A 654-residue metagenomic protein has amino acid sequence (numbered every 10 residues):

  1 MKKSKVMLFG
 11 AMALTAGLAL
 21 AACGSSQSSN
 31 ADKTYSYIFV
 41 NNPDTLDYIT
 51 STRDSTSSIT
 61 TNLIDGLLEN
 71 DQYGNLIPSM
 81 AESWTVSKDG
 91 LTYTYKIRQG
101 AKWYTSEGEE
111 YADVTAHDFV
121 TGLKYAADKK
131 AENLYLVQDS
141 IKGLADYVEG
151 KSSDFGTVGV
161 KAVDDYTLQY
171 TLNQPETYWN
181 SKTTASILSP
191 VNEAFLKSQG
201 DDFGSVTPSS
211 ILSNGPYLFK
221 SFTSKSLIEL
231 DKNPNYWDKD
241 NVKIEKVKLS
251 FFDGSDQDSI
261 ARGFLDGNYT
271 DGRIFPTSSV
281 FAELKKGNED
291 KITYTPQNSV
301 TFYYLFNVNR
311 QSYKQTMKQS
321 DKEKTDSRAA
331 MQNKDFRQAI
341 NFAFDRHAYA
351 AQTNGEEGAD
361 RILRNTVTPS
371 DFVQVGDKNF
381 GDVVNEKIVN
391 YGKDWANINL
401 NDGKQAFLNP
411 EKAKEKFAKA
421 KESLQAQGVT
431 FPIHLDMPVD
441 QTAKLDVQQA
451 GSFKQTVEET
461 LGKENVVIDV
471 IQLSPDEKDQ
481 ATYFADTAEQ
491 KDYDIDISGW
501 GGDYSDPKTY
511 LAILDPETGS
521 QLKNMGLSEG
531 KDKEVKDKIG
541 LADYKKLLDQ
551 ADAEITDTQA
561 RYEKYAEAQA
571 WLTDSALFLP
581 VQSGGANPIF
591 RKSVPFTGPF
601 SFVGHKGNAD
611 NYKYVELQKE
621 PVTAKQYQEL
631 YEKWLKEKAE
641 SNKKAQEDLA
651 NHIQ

Functional and structural regions predicted by a protein language model:
I38-K88, L212: N-terminal lobe/hinge region of extracytoplasmic solute-binding protein
E82-L136, G263, D326-Q332, R337: Aromatic- and charge-enriched surface segment that lines or borders ligand/interaction sites
A116-F119, Q169, E245-K246, S299-D377 (+4 more regions): Alpha-helical secondary-structure segments
D118, Y125-F195: Surface-exposed binding/hinge segments that line and control ligand-binding clefts or catalytic entry sites
F155, Y166, L172-K248, D258-S259 (+1 more regions): Gly/Pro-rich hinge or "lid" segments in bacterial periplasmic/extracellular proteins
K220-P234, S250-Q319, H347, A351-E356: Extracellular/periplasmic solute-recognition and catalytic clefts
S224, G263, W395-D503, W634 (+1 more regions): Ligand/substrate-recognition segments at binding pockets and active sites
N341-E386, L445-Q455, A485-Q654: Detector for C-terminal structural segments
